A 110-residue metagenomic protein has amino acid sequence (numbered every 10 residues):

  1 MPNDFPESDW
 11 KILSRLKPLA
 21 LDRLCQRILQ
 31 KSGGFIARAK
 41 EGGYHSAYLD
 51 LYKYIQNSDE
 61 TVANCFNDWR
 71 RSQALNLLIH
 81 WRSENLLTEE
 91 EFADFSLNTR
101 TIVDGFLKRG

Functional and structural regions predicted by a protein language model:
M1-G110: Acidic, Ser/Pro/Thr-rich low-complexity regulatory regions and the short amphipathic helical interaction modules they
